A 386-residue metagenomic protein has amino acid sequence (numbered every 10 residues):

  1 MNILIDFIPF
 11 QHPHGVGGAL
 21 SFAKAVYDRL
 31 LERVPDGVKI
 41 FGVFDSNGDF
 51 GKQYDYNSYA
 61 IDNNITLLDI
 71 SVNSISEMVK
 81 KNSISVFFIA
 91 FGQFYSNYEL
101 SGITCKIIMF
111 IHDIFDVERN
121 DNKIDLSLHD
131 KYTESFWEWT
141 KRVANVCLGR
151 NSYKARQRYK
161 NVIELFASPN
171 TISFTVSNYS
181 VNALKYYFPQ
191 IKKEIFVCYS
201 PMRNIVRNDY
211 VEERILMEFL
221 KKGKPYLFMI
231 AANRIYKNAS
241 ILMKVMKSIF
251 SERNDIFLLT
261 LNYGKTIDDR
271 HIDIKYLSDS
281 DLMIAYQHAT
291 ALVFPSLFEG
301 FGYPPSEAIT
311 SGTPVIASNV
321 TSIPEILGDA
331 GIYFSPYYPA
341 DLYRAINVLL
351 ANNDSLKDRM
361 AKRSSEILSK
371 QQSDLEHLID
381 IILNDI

Functional and structural regions predicted by a protein language model:
M1-I386: Carbohydrate transferase catalytic cores enriched for Leloir-type hexosyltransferases
